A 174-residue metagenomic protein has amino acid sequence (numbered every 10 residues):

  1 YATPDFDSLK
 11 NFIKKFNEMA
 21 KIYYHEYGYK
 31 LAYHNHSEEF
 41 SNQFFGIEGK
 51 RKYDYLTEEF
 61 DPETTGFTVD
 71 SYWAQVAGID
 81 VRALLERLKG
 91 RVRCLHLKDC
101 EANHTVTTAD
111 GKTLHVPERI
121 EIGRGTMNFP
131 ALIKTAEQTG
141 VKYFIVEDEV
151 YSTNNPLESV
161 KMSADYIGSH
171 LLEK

Functional and structural regions predicted by a protein language model:
Y1-G66, L157: Active-site acidic/histidine proton-transfer and metal-coordination neighborhood in alpha/beta enzyme cores
Y53-V69, W73-K174: Histidine-acidic metal/acid-base catalytic patches
